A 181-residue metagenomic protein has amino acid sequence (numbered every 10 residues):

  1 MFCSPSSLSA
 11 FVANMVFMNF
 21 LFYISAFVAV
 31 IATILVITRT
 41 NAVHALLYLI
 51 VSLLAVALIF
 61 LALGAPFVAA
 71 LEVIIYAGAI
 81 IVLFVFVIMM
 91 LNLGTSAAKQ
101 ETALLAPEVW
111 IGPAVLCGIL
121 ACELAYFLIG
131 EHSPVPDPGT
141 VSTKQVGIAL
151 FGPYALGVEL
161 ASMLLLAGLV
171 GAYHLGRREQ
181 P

Functional and structural regions predicted by a protein language model:
C3, L8-A10, N14-L47, A62-P66 (+1 more regions): Flexible extramembrane loops and terminal tails that flank transmembrane helices in small membrane-associated subunits
A29-T33, L47-F60, A77-F84: Hydrophobic alpha-helical segments within and immediately flanking transmembrane helices of multi-pass membrane proteins
L54-E72: Interfacial loop at the N-terminal end of multi-pass membrane proteins
V68-L83, P113: Alpha-helical transmembrane segments
